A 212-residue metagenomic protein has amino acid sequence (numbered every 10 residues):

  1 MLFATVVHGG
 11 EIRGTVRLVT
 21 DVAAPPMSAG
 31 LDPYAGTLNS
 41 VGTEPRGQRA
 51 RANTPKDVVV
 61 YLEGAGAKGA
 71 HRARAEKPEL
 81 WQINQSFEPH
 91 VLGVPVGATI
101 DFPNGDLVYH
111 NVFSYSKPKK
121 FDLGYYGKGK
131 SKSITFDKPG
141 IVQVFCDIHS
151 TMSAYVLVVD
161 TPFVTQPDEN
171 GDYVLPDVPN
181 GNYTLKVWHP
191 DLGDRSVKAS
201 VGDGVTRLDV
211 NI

Functional and structural regions predicted by a protein language model:
M1-A4: Bacterial N-terminal signal peptides
V6-I212: Extracytoplasmic copper-binding redox domains, predominantly the cupredoxin/blue-copper superfamily
